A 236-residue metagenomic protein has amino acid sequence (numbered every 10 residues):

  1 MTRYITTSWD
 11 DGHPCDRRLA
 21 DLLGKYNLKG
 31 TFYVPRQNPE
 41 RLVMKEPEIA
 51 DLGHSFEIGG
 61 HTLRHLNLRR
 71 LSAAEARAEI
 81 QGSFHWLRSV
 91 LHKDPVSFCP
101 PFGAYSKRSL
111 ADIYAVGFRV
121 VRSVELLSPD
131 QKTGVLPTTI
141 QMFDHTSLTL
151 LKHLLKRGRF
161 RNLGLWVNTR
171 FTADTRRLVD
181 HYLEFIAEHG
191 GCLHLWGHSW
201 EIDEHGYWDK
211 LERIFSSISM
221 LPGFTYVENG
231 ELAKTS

Functional and structural regions predicted by a protein language model:
M1-C15: Boundary/entry segment of secreted carbohydrate-active catalytic domains
M1-T2, K25-G30, E40, R88 (+2 more regions): C-terminal domain-boundary segment and adjacent tail
T6-T7, E57, F224: Hydrophobic "anchor" residues on beta-strands that sit immediately upstream of conserved functional sites
S8-D10, Q37-P39, R170-A173: Short, flexible loop segments at the rims of nucleotide/cofactor-binding pockets, characterized by
P14-R17, T31: Short N-terminal binding/cap micro-motifs at the start of the first secondary-structure element
R17-K25, E46-A50, A74-Q81, H85-R88 (+3 more regions): Amphipathic, non-transmembrane alpha-helical secondary structure
Y26-A111, F118-R119, L126-H153, L163 (+2 more regions): Metal-dependent polysaccharide deacetylase catalytic core of the NodB/CE4 family, i.e., the active-site-bearing domain
P137-F185, D209: Alpha-helical membrane-targeting segments
